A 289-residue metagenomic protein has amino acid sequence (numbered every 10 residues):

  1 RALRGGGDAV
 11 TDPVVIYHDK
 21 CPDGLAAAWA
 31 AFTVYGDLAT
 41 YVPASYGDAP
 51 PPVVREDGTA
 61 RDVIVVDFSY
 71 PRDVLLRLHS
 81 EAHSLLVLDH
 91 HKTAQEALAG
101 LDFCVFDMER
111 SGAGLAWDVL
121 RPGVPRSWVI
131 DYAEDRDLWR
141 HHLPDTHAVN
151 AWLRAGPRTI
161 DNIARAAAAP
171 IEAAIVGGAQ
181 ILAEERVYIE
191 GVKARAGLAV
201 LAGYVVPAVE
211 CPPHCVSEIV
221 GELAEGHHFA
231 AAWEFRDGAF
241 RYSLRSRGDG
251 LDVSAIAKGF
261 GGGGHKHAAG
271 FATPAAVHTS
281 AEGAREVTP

Functional and structural regions predicted by a protein language model:
R1-V10: Short, Lys/Arg-enriched N-terminal segments with co-localized hydrophobic residues within the first ~10-30 amino acids
P13, V187-P289: Gly/His-enriched, cation/cofactor- and phosphate-binding structural elements
P13-V14, A28, F32-V34, L38-L85 (+1 more regions): N-terminal small/polar loop signature for handling phosphorylated ligands or for N-terminal nucleophile
Y17-D23, P212: Short, glycine-rich nucleotide/cofactor-binding loops
C21, A31, D67, D89 (+4 more regions): Divalent metal-coordination and catalytic microenvironments
P71-D73, L88-E96: Active-site environment of divalent metal-dependent phosphoester hydrolases
K92-T159: Short alpha-helices
D131, L138-S217: Glycine-rich, Lys/Arg-enriched anion-binding loops that position phosphate/diphosphate groups for phosphoryl
